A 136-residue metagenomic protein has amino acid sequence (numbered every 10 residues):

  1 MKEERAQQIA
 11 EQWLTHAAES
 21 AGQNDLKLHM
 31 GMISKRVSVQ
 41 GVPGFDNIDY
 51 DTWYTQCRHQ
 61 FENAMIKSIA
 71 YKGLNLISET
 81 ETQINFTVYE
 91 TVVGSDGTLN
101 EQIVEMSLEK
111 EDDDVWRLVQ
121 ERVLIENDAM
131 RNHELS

Functional and structural regions predicted by a protein language model:
M1-R36, N47, L135-S136: Short, low-complexity N-terminal intrinsically disordered segments enriched in polar/charged residues
L26-G31, K35-N75: A solvent-exposed, acidic/Ser-Thr-rich amphipathic alpha-helical stretch
I33, E90-V92, R122-L124: Short beta-strand segments enriched in hydrophobic/aromatic residues within well-folded beta-rich domains
C57, Y71-L76, Y89-V92, I103-K110: Hydrophobic/aromatic beta-strand elements that line small-molecule binding cavities or substrate pockets in beta-rich
N63-M65, V92-N100: Short, cysteine-centered beta-strand-loop-beta hairpins and adjacent loop/turn segments enriched in charged/polar
T80-E90: A short hydrophobic beta-strand element
E101-S136: Short beta-strand edge/turn micro-motifs at domain boundaries
